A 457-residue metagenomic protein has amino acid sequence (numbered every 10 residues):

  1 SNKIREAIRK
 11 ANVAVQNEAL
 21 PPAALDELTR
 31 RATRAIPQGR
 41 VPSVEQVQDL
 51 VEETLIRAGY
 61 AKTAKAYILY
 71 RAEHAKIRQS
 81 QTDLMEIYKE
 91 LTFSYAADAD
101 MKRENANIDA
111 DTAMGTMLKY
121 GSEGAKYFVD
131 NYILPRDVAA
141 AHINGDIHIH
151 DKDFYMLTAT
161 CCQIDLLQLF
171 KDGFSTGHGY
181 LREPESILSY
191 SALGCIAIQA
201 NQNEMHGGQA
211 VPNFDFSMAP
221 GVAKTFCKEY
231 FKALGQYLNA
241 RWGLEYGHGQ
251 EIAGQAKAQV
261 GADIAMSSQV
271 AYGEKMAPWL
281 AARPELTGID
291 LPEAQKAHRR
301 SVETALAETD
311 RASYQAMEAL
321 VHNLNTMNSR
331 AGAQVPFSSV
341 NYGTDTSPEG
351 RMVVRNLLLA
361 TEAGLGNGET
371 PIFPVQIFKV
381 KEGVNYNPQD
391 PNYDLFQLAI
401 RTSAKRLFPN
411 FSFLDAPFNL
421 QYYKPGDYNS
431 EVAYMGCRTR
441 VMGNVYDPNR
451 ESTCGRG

Functional and structural regions predicted by a protein language model:
S1-F93: Charged, amphipathic alpha-helical regulatory modules used for macromolecular assembly or allosteric control
E73-G457: Conserved catalytic cores of very large enzyme subunits
